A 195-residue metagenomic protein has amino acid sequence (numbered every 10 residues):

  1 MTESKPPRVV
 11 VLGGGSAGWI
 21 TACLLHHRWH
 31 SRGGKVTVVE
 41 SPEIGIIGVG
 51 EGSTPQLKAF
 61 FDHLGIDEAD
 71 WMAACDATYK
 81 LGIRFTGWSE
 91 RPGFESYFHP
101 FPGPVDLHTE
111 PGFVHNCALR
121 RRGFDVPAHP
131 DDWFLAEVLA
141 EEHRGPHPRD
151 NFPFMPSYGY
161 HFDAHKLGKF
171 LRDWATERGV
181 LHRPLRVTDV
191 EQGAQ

Functional and structural regions predicted by a protein language model:
E3-A17, T37: Beta1/beta-strand and adjacent pyrophosphate-binding region of the FAD-binding site in flavoprotein oxidoreductases
W19-C23, K169: Short, hydrophobic alpha-helix immediately C-terminal to the catalytic nucleophile
C23-H27, D173: Short, well-ordered alpha-helices that flank and scaffold nucleotide-derived cofactor binding pockets
H26-V49: Glycine-rich FAD pyrophosphate-binding loop
V36-S41, H147-P156: A short, surface-exposed helix-loop junction/capping segment
G45-A136: Dinucleotide-binding Rossmann-like beta1-alpha1 core, especially the glycine-rich loop that anchors the ADP
F154-W174, H182-L185: Short beta-strand to alpha-helix junction loop
R183-Q195: A conserved short coil-to-beta-strand element within the FAD-binding core of flavoproteins
